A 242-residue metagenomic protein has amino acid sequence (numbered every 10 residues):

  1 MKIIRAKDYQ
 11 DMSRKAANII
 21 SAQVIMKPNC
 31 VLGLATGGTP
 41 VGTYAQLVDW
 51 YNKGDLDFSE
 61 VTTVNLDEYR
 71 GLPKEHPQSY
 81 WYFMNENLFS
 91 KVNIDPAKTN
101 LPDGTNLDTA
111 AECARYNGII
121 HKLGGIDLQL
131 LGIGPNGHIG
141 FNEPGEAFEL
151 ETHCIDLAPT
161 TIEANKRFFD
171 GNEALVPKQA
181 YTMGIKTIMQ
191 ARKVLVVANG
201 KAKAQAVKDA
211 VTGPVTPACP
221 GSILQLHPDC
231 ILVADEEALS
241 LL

Functional and structural regions predicted by a protein language model:
M1-L32: N-terminal glycine-/serine-/threonine-rich phosphate-binding loop
M26-N52: Glycine-rich N-terminal segment of FAD-binding domains in flavoprotein oxidoreductases, spanning the beta-loop-helix
G33-G37, N65, P102-D103, L130-I133 (+2 more regions): Short beta-strand segments
Q46-D57, Y80, P144-H153, V215: A glycine- and small-aliphatic-rich helix-loop capping segment at beta-alpha/alpha-beta transitions that lines
L56-Q129: Ligand-binding beta-strand-loop-alpha-helix segment within the catalytic cores of soluble metabolic enzymes
G124-F148: Glycine-rich phosphate-binding loop
G140-I185: Class I SAM-dependent methyltransferase SAM-binding "motif I" and its flanking Rossmann-like core
M183-K186, Q190-L242: ATP/nucleoside-binding phosphotransfer catalytic cores, i.e., glycine-rich phosphate-binding loops
